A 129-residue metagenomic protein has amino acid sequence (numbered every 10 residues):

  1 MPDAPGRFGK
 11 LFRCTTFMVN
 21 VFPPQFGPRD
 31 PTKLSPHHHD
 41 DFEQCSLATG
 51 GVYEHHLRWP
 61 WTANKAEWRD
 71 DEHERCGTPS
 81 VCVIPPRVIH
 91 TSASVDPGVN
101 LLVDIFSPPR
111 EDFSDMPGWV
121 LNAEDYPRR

Functional and structural regions predicted by a protein language model:
M1-K33, P127-R129: A short, N-terminal "cap"/entry segment at the start of jelly-roll beta-barrel domains of the cupin/DSBH fold
L11-F12, L34-F42, A93-D96: Short, low-complexity cationic-aromatic patches
F22-P28, E54, K65-A66, P117-G118: Flexible internal linker/loop segments at domain or repeat junctions
H39-K65, D70-D71: Glycine- and acidic-residue-biased ligand/ion/polar-headgroup-sensing regions
C45, P97-M116: A short hydrophobic beta-strand segment most commonly corresponding to one strand of the jelly-roll/cupin
W61-K65, L101, P108-P109, L121: Active/binding-pocket-proximal capping segment
E74-D96, V103-S107: Conserved metal-binding segment of the jelly-roll/cupin
H90, R110-D112, M116-A123: Extended, charge-rich intrinsically disordered regulatory tails
